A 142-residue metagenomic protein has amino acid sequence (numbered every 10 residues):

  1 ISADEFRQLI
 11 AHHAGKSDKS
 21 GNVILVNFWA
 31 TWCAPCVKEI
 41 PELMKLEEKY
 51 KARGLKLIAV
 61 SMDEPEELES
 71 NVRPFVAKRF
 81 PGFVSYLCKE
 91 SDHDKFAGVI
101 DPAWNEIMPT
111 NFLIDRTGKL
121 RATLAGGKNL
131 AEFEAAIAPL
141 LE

Functional and structural regions predicted by a protein language model:
I1-I24, E47: A short beta-strand-turn-helix
N22-I24, F28-W32, E64, I107: Short pre-active-site segment immediately N-terminal to redox-active cysteine/selenocysteine motifs in thiol-based
I24-V26, I58-V60, F112: Conserved hydrophobic packing residues within short motifs/helices of P-loop NTPase cores of ABC-family ATPases
F28-K45: Conserved redox-active cysteine motifs that mediate thiol-disulfide chemistry, especially di-cysteine Cys-X(1-2)-Cys
G54-E69, P81-S91: Thiol-based oxidoreductase modules, predominantly thioredoxin-like and allied folds used for disulfide exchange
R73-M108: Short, internal strand/loop/helix patches that form the active-site neighborhood or redox-interaction surface
I107-E142: Thiol-/selenol-based redox modules, centered on thioredoxin-like and closely related oxidoreductase domains
